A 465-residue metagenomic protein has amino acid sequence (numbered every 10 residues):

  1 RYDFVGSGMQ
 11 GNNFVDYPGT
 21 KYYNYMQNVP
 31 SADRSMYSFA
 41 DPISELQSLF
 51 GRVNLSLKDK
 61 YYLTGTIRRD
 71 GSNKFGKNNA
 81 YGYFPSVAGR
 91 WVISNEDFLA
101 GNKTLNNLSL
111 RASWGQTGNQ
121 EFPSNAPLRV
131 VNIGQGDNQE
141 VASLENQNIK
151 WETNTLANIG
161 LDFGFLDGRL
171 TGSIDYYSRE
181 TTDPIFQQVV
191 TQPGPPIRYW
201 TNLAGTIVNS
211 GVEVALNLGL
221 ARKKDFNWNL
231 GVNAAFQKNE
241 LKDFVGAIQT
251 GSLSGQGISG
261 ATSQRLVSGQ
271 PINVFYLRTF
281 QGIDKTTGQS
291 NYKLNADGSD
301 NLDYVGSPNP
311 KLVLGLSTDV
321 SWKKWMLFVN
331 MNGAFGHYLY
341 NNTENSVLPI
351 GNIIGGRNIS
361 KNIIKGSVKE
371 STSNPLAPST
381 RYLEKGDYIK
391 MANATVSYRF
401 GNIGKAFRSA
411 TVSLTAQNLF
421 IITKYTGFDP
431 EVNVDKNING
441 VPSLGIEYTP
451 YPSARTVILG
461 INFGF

Functional and structural regions predicted by a protein language model:
R1, L63-G65, N106-A112, I159 (+8 more regions): Transmembrane beta-strands of outer-membrane beta-barrel proteins
G6-Y37, S124-E145, Q192-W200, G251-L266 (+3 more regions): Surface-exposed loop/turn segments flanking beta-strands in extracellular/periplasmic regions
S7-M9, K60, S94-L108, L166-R169 (+4 more regions): Short loop/turn motifs that connect adjacent beta-strands in outer-membrane beta-barrel proteins
G8-D33, A100-A157, T171, D175-I207 (+3 more regions): Solvent-exposed loop/turn elements at secondary-structure boundaries
Q10, N202-G205, G219-P308, Q417-G427: Conserved small-residue
P30-R52, S56-K58, Y62-T66, D137-G164 (+5 more regions): Outer-membrane beta-barrel transmembrane strand signature
S44-G76, A80-N95, N154-L156, F165-G172 (+7 more regions): Surface-exposed extracellular loop regions of Gram-negative outer-membrane beta-barrel proteins
S72, A334-L419, N433, N437: Extracytoplasmic gating/loop element in the C-terminal half of outer-membrane beta-barrel translocons and assembly
